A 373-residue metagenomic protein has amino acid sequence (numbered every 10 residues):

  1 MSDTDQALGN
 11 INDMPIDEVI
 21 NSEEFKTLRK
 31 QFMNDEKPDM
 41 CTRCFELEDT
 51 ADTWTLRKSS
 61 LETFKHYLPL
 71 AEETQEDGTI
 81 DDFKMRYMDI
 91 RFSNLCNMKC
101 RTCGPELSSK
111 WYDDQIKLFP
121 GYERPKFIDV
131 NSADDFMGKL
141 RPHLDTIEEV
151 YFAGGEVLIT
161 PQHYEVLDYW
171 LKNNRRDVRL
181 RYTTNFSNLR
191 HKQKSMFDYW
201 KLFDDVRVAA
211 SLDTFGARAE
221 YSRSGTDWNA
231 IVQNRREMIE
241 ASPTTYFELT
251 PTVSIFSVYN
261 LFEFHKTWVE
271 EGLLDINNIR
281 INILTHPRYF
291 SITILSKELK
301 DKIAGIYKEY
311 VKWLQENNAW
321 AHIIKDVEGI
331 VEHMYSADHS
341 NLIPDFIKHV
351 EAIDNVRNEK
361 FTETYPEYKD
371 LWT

Functional and structural regions predicted by a protein language model:
M1, M88, F136-K139, H143 (+5 more regions): Alpha-helical packing segments of well-folded alpha/beta enzyme cores
M1-F127, H143-L144, H322-T373: N-terminal pre-core extensions flanking Radical SAM catalytic domains
D17, T42, C100, G104 (+4 more regions): Non-transmembrane alpha-helical segments in soluble domains of secreted/periplasmic/extracellular proteins
M40, K99, T146, P243 (+1 more regions): Short loop/turn motifs at secondary-structure junctions
M85-L95, E106-S132, D145-Q162, N173-K192 (+3 more regions): Core AdoMet radical
G138-H143, D168-N173, F197-K201: Leucine-rich repeat
Q162-D168, H191-Y199, N260-F262: Distinct, well-ordered alpha-helical segments
R181, L202-L212, D227-W372: Conserved C-terminal portion of the radical SAM core fold that forms the substrate/S-adenosylmethionine-binding
